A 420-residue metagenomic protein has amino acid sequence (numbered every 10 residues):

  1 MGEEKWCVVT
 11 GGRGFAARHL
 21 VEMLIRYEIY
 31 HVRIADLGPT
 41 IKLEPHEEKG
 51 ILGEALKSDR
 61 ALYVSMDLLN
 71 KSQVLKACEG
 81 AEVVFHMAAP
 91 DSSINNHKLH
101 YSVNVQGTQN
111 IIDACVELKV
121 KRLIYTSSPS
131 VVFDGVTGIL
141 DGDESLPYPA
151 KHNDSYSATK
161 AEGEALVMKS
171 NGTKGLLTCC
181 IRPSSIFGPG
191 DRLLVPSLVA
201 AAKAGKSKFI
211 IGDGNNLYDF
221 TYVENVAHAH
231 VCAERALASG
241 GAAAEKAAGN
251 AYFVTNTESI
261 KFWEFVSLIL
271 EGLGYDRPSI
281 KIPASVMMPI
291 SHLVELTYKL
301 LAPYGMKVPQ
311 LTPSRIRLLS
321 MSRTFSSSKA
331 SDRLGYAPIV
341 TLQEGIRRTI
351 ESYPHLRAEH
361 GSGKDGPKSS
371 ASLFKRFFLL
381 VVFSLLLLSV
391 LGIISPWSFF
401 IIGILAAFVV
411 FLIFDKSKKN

Functional and structural regions predicted by a protein language model:
M1-V83, F383-L387, G392, W397-N420: N-terminal Rossmann/SDR dinucleotide-binding element
W6, F325-R333, A337-N420: Amphipathic terminal alpha-helices
K57-Q106, A114, L118, V132-D134: NAD(P)H-binding glycine-rich loop region in Rossmannoid oxidoreductase-like domains and their noncatalytic homologs
Q106, N110-Y156: Conserved Rossmann-fold NAD(P)-dependent oxidoreductase catalytic core, especially the SDR/UDP-sugar
K151-C179: Active-site Tyr-X1-5-Lys
K169-A236, I269-L270: NAD(P)-dependent short-chain dehydrogenase/reductase
V223, A251, E295-L300, M306-G335: Conserved C-terminal active-site "lid" loop/helix of NAD(P)H-dependent oxidoreductases that clamps the redox cofactor
A236-Q310, R348, H360-F377, G392 (+1 more regions): Mid/C-terminal beta-alpha module of Rossmann-like enzyme folds, strongest in SDR-family dehydrogenases/epimerases
